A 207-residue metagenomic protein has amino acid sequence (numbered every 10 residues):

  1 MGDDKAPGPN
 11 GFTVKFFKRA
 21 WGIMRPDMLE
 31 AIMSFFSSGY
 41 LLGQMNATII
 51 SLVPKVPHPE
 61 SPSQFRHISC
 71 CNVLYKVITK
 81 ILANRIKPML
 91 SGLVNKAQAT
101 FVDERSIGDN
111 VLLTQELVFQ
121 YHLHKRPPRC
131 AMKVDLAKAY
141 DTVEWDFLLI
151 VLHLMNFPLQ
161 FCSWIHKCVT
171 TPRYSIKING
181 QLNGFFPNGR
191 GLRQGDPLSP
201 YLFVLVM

Functional and structural regions predicted by a protein language model:
M1-M207: Conserved pre-catalytic core of RNA-dependent polymerases
